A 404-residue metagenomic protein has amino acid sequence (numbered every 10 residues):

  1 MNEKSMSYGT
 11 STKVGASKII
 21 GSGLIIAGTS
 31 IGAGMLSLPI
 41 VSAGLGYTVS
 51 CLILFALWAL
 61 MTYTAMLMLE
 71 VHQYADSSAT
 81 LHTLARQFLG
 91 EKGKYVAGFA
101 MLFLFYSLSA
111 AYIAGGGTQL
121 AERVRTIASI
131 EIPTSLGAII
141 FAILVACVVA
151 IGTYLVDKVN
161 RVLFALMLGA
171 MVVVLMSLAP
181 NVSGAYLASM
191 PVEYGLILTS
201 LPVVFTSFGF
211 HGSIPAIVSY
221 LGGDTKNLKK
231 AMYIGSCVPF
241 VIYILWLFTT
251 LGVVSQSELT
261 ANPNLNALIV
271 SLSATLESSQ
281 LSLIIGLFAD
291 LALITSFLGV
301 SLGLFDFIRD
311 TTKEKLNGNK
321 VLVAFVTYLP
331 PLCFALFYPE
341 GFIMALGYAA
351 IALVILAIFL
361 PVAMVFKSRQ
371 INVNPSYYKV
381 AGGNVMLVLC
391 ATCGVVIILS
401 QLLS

Functional and structural regions predicted by a protein language model:
M1-I40, V49, T62-M66, S78 (+4 more regions): Membrane-interface "cap" regions at the ends of multi-pass membrane proteins
M6-K13, E131-I140, Y154, R161-S271: Helix-loop-helix junctions that connect adjacent transmembrane segments in multi-pass membrane transporters
V14, K18-I19, T134-I143, I234 (+5 more regions): Loop-to-transmembrane helix boundary motifs in multi-pass membrane proteins
G21-S30, G98-F99, R123-G152, L166-V174 (+3 more regions): Transmembrane alpha-helical segments of multi-pass small-molecule transport proteins
P39-E70, V238: Extracellular loop-to-transmembrane helix junctions
Y63-S129, G286-D310: Hydrophobic transmembrane alpha-helices that form the core helical bundles of multi-pass secondary transporters
D76-E91, C237-I294, E314: TM-loop-TM module centered on a large, flexible mid-protein loop between adjacent transmembrane helices in multi-pass
L168-S177, L293-G303, A324-P330, A349-N374: Hydrophobic alpha-helical segments of multi-pass membrane transport proteins
